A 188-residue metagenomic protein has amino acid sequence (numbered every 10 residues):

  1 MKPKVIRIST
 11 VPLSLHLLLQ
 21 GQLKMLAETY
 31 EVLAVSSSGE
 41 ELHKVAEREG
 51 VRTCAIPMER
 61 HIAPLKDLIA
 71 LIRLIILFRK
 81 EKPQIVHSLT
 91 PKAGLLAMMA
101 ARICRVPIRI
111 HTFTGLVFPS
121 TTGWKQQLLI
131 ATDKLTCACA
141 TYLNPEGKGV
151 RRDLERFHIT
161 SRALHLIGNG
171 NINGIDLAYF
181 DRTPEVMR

Functional and structural regions predicted by a protein language model:
M1-P3, A46, F180-R188: Nucleotide-sugar donor-binding and catalytic loop/hinge architecture of NDP-sugar-dependent glycosyltransferases
P3-S9, A101-L116, D133, N144 (+1 more regions): Active-site proximal beta-strand in glycosyltransferases
R7-K66, D153-H158, A163-L166: N-terminal strand-loop element at the rim of the active site of nucleotide-sugar-dependent glycosyltransferases
I8-V11, V35-S38, L89, C139 (+2 more regions): Replace "coordinates the UDP/GDP/TDP-sugar" with "coordinates nucleotide-activated sugar donors
S14-L19, L65-I72, P107-I108, V117-C139: Nucleotide-sugar donor phosphate/pyrophosphate-binding loop at the beta->alpha transition of glycosyltransferases
C54, K134-M187: Donor nucleotide-sugar binding/catalytic pocket of nucleotide-sugar-dependent glycosyltransferases
L77-Q84: Glycine-rich phosphate-binding loop signature in dinucleotide/nucleotide-binding domains
S88-G94: Short His-centered aromatic/hydrophobic patch
